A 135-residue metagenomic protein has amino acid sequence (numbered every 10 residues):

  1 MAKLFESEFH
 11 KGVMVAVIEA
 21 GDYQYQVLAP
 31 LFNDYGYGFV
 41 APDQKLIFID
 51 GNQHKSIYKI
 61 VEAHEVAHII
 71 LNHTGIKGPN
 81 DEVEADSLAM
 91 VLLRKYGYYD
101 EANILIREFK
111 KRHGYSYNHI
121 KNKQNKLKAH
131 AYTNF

Functional and structural regions predicted by a protein language model:
M1-E6, E101, L105: Charge-dense, intrinsically disordered terminal/linker segments
L4-D43: Catalytic zinc-binding patch centered on the HExxH motif and its immediate surroundings that defines zinc-dependent
L46-I60, G75-I76: Short pre-active-site segment immediately N-terminal to the catalytic Zn-binding motif
I60-H73: Active-site recognition of the HExxH zinc-binding catalytic motif
N72-I76, R94: Short, function-defining helix-loop hinge/capping sites that tune catalysis or transport
N80-K95: An active-site-proximal "capping" alpha-helix that borders the catalytic cofactor pocket
K95-F135: Long, well-structured alpha-helical subdomains associated with metal-dependent extracellular/ecto-lumenal hydrolases
